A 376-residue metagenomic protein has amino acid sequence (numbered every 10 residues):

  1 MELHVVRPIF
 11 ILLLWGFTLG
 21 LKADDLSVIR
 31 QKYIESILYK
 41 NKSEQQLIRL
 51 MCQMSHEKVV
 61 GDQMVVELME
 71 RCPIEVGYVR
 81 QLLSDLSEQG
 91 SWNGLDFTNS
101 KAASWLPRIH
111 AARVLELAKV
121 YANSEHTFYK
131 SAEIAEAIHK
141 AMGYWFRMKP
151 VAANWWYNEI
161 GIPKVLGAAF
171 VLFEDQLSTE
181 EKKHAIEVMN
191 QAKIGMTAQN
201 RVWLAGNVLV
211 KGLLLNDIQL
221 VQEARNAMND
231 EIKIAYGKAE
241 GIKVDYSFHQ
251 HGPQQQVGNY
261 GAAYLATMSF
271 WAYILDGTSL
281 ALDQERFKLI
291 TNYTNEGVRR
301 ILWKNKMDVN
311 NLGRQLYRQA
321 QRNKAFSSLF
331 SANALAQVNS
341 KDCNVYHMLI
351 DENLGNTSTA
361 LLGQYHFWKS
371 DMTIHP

Functional and structural regions predicted by a protein language model:
M1-D24: Bacterial Sec-dependent N-terminal signal peptides
K22, S84-E88, N356-L361: Short, charged, low-hydrophobicity "junction" segments
D24-L68: Extreme N-terminal leader/anchor segments
Y39-N41, Q45, R49-K58, R80-R322: Aromatic-lined, polymer-binding surfaces characteristic of secreted/periplasmic polysaccharide-degrading enzymes
C72-E75, V79: Charged, amphipathic alpha-helical stretches
V76, K182, D342-C343: Alpha-helix initiation and N-capping motif
K304-N305, V309-E352: N-terminal leader/propeptide and maturation segments of large enzyme subunits in energy/redox metabolism and hydrolases
S340-P376: Catalytic and substrate-binding regions of extracellular carbohydrate-active enzymes, especially polysaccharide lyases
